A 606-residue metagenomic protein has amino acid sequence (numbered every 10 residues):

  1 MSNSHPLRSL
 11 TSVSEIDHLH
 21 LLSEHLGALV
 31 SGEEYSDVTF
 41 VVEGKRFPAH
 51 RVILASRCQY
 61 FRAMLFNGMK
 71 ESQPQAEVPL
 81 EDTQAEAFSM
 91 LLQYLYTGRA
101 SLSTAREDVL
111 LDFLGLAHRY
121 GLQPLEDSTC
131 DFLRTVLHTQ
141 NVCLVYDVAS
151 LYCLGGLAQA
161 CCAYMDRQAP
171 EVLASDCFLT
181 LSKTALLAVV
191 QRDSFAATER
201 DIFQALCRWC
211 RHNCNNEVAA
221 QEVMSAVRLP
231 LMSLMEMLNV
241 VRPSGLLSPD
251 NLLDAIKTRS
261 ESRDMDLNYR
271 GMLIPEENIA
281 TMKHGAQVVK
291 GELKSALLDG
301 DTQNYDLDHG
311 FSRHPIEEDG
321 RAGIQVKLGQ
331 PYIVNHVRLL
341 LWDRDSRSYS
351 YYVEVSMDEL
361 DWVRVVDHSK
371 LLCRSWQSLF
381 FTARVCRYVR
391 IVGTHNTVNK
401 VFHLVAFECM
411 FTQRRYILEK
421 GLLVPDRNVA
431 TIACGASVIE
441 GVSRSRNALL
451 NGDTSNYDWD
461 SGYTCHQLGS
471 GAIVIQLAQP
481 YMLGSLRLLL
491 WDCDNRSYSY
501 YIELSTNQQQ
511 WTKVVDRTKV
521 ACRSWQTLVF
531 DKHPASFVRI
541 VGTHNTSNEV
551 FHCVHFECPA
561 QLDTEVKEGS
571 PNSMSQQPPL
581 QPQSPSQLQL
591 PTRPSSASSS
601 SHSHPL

Functional and structural regions predicted by a protein language model:
M1-E15, P571, L590-R593, S599: Cytosolic, low-complexity regulatory segments enriched in Ser/Pro/Gly with interspersed Lys/Arg in eukaryotic signaling
T11-I16, R46-F47, L54, E77-Q84 (+21 more regions): Amphipathic alpha-helical protein-protein interaction segments
E15-G32: Charged, flexible boundary elements
G32-N141, D166, L179, K183-R211: Canonical BTB/POZ domain core
V38-F40, A49-H50, L54, L91 (+21 more regions): Structural signal for hydrophobic/aromatic residues that build the beta-strand cores of folded beta-sheet domains
A105-L111, P124-L273: Alpha-helical protein-protein interaction/assembly modules
P230, L234, L238-P331, W342-D345 (+4 more regions): Disordered, acidic Ser/Thr/Pro-rich linker "stalks" and the adjacent N-terminal cap of the next globular domain
G320-A322, L341-R414, H466-G471, Y481 (+3 more regions): Trp- and acidic/polar-enriched beta-sheet ligand-binding modules for extracellular glycan and matrix recognition
